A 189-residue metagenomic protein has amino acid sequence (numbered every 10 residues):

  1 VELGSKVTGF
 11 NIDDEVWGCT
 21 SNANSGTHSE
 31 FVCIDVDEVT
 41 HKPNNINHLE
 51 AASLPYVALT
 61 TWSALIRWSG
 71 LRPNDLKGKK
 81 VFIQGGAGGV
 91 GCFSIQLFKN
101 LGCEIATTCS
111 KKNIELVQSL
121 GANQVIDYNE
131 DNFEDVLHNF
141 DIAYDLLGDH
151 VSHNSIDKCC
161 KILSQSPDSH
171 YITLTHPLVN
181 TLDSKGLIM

Functional and structural regions predicted by a protein language model:
E2-L3, T8-M189: Terminal helix/beta-alpha structural elements that buttress the NAD(P)+-binding lobe
